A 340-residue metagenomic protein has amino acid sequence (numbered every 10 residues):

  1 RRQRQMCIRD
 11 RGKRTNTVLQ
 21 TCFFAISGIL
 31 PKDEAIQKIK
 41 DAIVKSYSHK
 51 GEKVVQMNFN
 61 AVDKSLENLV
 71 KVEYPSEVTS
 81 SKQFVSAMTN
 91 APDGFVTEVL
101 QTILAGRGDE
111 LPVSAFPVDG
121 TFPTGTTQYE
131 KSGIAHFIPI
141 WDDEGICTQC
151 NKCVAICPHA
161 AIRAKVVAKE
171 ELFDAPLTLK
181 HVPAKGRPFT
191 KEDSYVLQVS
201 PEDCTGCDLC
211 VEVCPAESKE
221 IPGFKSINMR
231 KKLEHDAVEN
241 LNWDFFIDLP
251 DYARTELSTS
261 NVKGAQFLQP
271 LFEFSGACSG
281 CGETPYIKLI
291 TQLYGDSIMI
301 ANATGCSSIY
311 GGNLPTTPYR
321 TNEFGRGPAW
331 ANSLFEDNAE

Functional and structural regions predicted by a protein language model:
R2-I8: Short, small-residue-biased leader/transition segments that mark boundaries at the very start of proteins
R9-T15, K53-Q56: Structural motif
T21-G28: Alpha-helical support elements that line or immediately flank enzyme active sites and cofactor-binding pockets
K32: Conserved anion/nucleotide-ligand pocket segment
A35-I39, S48-C204, V211-M299, T304-E340: Ferredoxin-type iron-sulfur electron-transfer modules and their immediate structural context
